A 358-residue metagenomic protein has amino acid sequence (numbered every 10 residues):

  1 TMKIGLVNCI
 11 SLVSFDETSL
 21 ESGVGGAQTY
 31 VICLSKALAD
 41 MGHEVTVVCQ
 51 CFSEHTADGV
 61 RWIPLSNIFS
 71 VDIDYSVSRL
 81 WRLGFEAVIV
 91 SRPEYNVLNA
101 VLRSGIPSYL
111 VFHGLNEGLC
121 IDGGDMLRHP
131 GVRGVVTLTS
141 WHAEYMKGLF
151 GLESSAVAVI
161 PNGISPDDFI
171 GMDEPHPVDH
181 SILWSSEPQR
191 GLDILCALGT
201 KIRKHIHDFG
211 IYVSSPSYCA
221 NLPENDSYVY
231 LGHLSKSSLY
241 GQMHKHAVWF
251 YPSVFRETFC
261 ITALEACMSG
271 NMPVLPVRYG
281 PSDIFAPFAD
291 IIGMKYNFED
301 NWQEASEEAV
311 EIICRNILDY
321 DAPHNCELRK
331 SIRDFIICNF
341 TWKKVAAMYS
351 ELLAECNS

Functional and structural regions predicted by a protein language model:
I68-F69, S217, D226-K245, V254 (+1 more regions): Conserved active-site histidine-acidic residue motif and adjacent donor-binding/catalytic loop of glycosyltransferases
W141, G163: Carbohydrate-associated surface elements
P166, E174-H233: Conserved catalytic-core segment of nucleotide-activated headgroup transferases in glycan assembly
H244-T258, N271: Acidic donor-binding loop of glycosyltransferase active sites
V254-I261, V277, S282-D283: Nucleotide-sugar-dependent
M272-P276: Short hydrophobic beta-strand element within catalytic cores of glycosyltransferases and related nucleotide-activated
S282-I317: Change "using UDP/GDP/dTDP sugars" to "using nucleotide sugars
D300-E308, D321-A354: A charged, aromatic-enriched C-terminal amphipathic alpha-helix characteristic of glycosyltransferases across folds
